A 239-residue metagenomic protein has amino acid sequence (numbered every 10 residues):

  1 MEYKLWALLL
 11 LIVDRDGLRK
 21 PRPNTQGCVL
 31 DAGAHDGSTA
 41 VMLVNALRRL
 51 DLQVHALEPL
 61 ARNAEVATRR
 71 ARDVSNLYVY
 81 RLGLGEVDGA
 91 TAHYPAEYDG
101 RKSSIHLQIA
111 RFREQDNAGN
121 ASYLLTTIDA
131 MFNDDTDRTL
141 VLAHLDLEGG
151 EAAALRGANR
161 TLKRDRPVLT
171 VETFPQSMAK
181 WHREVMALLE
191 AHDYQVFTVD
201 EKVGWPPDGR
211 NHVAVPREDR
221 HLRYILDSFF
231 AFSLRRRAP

Functional and structural regions predicted by a protein language model:
M1-P239: Phosphate/nucleotide-binding beta-alpha loop and adjacent structural elements of enzyme active sites
